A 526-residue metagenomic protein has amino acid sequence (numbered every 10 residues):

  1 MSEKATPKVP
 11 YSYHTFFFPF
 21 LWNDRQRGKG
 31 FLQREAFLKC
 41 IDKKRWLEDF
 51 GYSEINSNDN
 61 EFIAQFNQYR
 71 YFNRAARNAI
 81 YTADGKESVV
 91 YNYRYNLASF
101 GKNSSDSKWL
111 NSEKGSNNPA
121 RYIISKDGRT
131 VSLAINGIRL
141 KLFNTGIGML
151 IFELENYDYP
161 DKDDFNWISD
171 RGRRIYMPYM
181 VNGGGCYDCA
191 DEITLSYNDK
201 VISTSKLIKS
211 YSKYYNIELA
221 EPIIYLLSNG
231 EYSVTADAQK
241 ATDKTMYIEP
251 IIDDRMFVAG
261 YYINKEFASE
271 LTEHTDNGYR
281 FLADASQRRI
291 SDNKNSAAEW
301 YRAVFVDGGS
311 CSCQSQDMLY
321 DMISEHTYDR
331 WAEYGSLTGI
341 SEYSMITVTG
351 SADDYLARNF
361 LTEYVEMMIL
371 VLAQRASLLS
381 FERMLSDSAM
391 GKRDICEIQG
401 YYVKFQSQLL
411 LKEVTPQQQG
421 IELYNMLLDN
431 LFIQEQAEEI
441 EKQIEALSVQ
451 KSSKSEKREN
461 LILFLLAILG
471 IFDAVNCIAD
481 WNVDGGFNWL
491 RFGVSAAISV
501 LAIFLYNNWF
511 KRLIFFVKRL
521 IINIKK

Functional and structural regions predicted by a protein language model:
M1-A283, N523: N-terminal pre-transmembrane cytosolic regions of membrane proteins
S2, E439-K526: Hydrophobic alpha-helical transmembrane segments and their immediately adjacent juxtamembrane loops
C40, C186-C189, C311-C313, C396 (+1 more regions): Generic recognition of cysteine residues
I135, A332-Y334, V500: Short beta-strand-initiation
E153-E155, S351, L410: An acidic- and aromatic-residue-enriched active-site/binding cleft used to recognize and process polar
I252-L379, R383-S386: N-terminal extramembrane/targeting module of integral membrane proteins
L337, T347, M426, V483-D484: Internal helix-turn-beta structural module
F360-I478: Membrane-associated alpha-helical segments
